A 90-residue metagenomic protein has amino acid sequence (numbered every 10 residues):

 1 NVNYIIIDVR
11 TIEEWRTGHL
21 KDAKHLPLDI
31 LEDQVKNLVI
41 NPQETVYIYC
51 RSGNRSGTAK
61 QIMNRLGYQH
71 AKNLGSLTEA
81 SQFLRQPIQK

Functional and structural regions predicted by a protein language model:
V2-I5, I12-T45, R51-K90: Rhodanese-like catalytic fold shared by cysteine-dependent sulfurtransferases and DSP/PTP-type phosphatases
